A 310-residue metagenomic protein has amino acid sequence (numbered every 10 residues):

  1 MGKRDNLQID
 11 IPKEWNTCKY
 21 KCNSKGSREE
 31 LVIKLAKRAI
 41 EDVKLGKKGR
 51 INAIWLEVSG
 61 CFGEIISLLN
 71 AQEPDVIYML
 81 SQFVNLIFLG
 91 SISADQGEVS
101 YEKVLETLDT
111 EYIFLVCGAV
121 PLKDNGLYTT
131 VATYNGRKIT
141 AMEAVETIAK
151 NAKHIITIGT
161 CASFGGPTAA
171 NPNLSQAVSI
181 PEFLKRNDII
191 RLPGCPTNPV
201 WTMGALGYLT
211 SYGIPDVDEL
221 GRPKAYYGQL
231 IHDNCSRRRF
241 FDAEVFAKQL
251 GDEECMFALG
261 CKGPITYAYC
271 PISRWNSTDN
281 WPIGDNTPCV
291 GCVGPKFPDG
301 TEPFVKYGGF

Functional and structural regions predicted by a protein language model:
M1-G2, G26: Intrinsically disordered, low-complexity sequence elements enriched in Ser/Thr/Gly/Pro
G2-P12: Secretory targeting signals
D10, E14, C18, C22-Y267 (+3 more regions): Iron-sulfur-associated redox domains of electron-transfer enzymes in respiratory and anaerobic energy metabolism
K262-G308: Long, low-complexity C-terminal extensions of enzymes
